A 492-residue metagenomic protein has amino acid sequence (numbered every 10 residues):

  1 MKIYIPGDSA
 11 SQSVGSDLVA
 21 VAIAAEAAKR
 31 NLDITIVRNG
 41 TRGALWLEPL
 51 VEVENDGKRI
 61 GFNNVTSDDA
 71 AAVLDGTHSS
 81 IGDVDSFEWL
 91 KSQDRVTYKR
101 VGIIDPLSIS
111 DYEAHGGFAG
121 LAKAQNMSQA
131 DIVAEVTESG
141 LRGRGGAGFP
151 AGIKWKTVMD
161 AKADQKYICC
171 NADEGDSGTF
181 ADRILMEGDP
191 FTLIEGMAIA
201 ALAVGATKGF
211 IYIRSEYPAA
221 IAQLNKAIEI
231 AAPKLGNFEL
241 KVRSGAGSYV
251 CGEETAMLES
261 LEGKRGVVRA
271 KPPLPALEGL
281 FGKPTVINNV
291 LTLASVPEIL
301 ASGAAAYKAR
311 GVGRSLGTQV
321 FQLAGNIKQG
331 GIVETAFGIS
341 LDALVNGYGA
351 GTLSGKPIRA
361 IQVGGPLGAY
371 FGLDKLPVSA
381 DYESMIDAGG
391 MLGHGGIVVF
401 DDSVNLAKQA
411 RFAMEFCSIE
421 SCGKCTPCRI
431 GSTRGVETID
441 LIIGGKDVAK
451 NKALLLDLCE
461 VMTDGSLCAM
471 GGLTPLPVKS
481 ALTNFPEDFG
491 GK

Functional and structural regions predicted by a protein language model:
V14-R38, N55-G76, A119-E138, D164-I168 (+6 more regions): Ferredoxin-type iron-sulfur electron-transfer modules in oxidoreductases and energy-metabolism complexes
G15-D17, L47-E52, A147-W155, T179-D182 (+10 more regions): Short acidic, glycine/serine/threonine-rich loops at helix termini
A22, E26, G196-A200, A336-L353: Short amphipathic, charge-patterned alpha-helical segments
S80-E138, N288-G303: Flexible inter-domain linker/hinge segments
I104, I109-A119, C170-D182, P275-L280 (+1 more regions): Gly-rich Lys/Arg/Thr-decorated short loops/hinges at beta-loop-alpha junctions or inter-strand turns that position
A122-A161, K308-A309, Q322, E334-T335 (+2 more regions): Accessory "access/gating" subregions that flank catalytic or transport cores
D189-A203: Histidine-anchored nucleotide/phosphate-binding helix
I221-F337, G349: Hydrophobic alpha-helical positions that pack around
